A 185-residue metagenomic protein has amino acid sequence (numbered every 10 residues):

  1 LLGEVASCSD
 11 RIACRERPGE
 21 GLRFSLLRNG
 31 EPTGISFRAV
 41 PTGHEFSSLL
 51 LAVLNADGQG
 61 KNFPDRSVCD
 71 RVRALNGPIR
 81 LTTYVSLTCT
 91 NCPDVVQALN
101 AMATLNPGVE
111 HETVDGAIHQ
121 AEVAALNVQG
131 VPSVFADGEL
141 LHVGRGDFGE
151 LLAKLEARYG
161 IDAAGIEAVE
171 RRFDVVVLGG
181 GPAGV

Functional and structural regions predicted by a protein language model:
L1, A6-C14, E45-R80, E110 (+1 more regions): Extracytoplasmic thiol/disulfide redox context detector
L1-G3, V72-T113: Local sequence-structure signature of Cys/Sec-based thiol-disulfide redox active-site neighborhoods
S9-G19, P107-A121: Thiol-based oxidoreductase modules, predominantly thioredoxin-like and allied folds used for disulfide exchange
R17-I35, Q120-D137: Structural micro-motif
L27-G60, F135-G165: Non-catalytic, surface beta->alpha helical segment in thiol-disulfide oxidoreductase systems
P78, G108, E112, A117-I118 (+2 more regions): Catalytic cores of nucleotide-enabled group-transfer and carboxylate-activating enzymes in metabolic and assembly-line
P93-D94, P182-V185: Short glycine/serine/threonine-rich phosphate/pyrophosphate-binding segments that cradle anionic phosphate groups
I166-A183: Beta1/beta-strand and adjacent pyrophosphate-binding region of the FAD-binding site in flavoprotein oxidoreductases
